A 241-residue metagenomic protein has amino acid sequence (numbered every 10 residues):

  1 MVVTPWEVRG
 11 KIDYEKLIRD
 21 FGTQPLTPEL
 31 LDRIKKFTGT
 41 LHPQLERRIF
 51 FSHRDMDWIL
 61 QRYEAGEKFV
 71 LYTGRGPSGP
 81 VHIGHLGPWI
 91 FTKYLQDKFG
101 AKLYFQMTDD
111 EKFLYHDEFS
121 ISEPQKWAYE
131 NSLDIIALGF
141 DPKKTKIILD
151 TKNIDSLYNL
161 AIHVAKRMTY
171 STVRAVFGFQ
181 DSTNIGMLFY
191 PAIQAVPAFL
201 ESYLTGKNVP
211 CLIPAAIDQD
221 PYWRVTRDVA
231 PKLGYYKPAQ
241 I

Functional and structural regions predicted by a protein language model:
M1-G76, T145, R227-I241: Non-catalytic terminal extensions that flank enzyme cores
V2-W6, G10, S78-G79, S156-N159 (+1 more regions): Active-site cores that bind ATP or allylic diphosphates and position pyrophosphate for catalysis
G39-K112, I213-I217: N-terminal catalytic cores of NTP/NDP-binding nucleotidyl/phosphoryl-transfer enzymes
D55-L60, W89, K93-F99, W127-L133 (+1 more regions): Structured alpha-helical segments in the cores of large, soluble enzyme domains
I83-G87, F119-W127: Alpha-helix N-cap and loop-to-helix initiation/capping positions
I121-P124, D150, L212-A216: Conserved phosphate-binding loops in nucleotide/dinucleotide-binding enzymes
E123-L149: A glycine-rich helix N-cap at a beta->alpha junction
K144-S156, I241: Acidic carboxylate-rich catalytic motifs and surrounding loops in phosphoryl-/glycosyl-chemistry enzymes
